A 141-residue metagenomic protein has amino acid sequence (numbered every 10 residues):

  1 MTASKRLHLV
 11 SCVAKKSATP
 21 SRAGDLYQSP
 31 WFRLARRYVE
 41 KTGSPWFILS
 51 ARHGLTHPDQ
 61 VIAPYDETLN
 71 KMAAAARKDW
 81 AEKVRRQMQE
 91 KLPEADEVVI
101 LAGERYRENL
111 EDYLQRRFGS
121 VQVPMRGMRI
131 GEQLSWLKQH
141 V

Functional and structural regions predicted by a protein language model:
M1-V141: Peripheral peptide segments
